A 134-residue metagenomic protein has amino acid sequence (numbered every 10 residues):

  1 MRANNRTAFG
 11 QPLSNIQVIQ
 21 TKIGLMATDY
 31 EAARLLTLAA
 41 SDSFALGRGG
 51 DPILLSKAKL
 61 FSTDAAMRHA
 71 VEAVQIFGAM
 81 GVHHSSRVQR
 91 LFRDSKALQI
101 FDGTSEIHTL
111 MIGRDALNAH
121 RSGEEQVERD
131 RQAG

Functional and structural regions predicted by a protein language model:
M1-G134: Alpha-helical interface subdomain recognition
